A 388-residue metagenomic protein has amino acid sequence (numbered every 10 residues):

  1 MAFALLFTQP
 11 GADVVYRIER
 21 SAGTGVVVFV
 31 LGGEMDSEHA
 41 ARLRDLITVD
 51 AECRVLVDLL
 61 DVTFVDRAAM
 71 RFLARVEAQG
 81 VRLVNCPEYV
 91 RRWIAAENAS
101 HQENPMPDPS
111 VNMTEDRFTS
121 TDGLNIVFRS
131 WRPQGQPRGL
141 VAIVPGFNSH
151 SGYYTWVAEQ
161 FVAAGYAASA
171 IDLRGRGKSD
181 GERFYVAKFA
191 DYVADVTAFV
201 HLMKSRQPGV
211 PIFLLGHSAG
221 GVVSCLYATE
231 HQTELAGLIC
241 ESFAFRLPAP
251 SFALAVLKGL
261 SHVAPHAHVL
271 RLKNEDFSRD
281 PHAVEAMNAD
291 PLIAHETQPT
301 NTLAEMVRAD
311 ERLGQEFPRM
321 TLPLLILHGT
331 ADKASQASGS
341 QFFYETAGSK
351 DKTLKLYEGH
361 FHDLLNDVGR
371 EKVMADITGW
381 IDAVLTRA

Functional and structural regions predicted by a protein language model:
L5-D45: STAS-typified acidic loop motif
F29-E103: Amphipathic alpha-helical interaction surfaces in cytosolic regulatory modules
M106-G135: N-terminal cap/lid segment of alpha/beta-hydrolase-fold proteins
N148-S151, G177-Q207, V373: Catalytic nucleophile-loop/oxyanion-hole region of alpha/beta-hydrolase and closely related hydrolase-like folds
A158-G181: Conserved alpha/beta-hydrolase
H217-Q298: Alpha/beta-hydrolase-fold enzymes
M320, I326-H328, D332: Short beta-strand/loop motif that positions the catalytic acidic residue of the alpha/beta-hydrolase fold
K355-A388: Catalytic active-site module of serine/aspartate enzymes centered on a nucleophile-bearing elbow/loop
